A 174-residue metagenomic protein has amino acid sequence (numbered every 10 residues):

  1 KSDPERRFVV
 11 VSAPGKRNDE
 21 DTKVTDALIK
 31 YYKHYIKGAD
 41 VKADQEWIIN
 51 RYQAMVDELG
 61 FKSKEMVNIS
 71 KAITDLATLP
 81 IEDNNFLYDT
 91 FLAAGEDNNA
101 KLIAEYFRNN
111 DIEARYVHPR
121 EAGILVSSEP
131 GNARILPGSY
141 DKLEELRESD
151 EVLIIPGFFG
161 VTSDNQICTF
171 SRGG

Functional and structural regions predicted by a protein language model:
K1-G174: Nucleotide/pyrophosphate-binding catalytic subdomain
